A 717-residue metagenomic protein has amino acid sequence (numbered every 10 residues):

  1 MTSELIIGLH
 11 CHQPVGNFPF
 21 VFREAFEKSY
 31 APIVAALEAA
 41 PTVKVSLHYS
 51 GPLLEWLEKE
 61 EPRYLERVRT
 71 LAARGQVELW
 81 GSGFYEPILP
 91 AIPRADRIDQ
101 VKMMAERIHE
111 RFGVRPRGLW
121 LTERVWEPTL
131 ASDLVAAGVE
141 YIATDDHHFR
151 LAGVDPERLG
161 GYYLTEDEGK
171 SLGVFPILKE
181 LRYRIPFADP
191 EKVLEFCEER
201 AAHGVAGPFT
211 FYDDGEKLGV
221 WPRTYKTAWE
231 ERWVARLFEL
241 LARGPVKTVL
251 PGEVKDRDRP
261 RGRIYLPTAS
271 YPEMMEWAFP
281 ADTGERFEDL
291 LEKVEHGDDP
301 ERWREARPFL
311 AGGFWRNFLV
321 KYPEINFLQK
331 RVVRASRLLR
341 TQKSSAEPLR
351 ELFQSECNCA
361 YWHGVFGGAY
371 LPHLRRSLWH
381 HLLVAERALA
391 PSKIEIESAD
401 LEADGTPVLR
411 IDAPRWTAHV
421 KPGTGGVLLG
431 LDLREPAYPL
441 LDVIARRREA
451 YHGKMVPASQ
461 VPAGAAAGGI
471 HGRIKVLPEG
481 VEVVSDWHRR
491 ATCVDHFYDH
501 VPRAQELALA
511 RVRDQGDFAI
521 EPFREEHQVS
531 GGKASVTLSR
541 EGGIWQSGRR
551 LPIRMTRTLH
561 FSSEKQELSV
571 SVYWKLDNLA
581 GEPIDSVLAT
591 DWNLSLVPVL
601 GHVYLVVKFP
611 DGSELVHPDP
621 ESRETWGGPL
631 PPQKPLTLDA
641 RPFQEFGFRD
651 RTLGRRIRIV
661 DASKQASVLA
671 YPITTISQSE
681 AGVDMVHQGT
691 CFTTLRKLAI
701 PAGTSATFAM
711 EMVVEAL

Functional and structural regions predicted by a protein language model:
T2-A31, E38-A40, L159-L172, K179-E180 (+5 more regions): Active-site and substrate-binding clefts of carbohydrate-active enzymes
S3-P93, D99-M103, R115-L121, E140-H147 (+1 more regions): Short, well-structured secondary-structure segments
R23-E27, A95, D99-K102, P414-V529 (+1 more regions): Acidic-aromatic substrate-binding/catalytic surfaces of carbohydrate-active enzymes
A95, E110, V114-P116, W120-T165 (+3 more regions): Gly/Pro-rich turn-and-neighbor structural signature
D96-E123, E198-F211: CE4/NodB-like, metal-dependent polysaccharide N-deacetylase domain that modifies extracellular/periplasmic N-acetylated
D400, V512-T558, K565, S569-Y573 (+2 more regions): Beta-strand-rich recognition/accessory modules
G423-G425, G430-A437, D442-E449, M455-V456 (+3 more regions): Acidic (Asp/Glu-rich), glycine- and aromatic
L568-S571, D577-A666: Polysaccharide-binding surfaces and accessory modules of carbohydrate-active proteins
